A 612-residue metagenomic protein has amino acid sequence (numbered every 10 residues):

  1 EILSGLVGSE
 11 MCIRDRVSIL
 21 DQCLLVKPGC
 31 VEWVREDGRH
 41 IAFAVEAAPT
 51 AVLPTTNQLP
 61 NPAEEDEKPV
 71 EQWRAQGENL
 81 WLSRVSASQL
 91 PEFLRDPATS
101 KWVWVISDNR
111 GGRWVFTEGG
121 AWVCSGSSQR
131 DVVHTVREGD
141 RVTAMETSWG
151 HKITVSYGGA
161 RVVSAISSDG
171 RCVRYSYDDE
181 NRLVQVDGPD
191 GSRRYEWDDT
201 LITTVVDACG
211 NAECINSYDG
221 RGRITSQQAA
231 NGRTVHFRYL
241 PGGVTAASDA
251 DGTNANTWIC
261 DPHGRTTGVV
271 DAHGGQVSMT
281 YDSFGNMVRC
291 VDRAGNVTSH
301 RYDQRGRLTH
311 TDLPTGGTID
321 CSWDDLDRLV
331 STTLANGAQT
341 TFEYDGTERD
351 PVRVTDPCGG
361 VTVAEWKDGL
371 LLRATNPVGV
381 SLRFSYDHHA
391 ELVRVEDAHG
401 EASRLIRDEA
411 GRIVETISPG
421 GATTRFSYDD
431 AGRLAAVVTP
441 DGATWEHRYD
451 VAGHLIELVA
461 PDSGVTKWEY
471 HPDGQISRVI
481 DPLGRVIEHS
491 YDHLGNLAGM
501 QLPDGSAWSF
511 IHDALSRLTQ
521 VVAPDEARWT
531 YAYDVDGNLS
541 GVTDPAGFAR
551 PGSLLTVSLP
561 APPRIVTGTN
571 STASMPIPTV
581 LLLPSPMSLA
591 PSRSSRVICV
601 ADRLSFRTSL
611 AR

Functional and structural regions predicted by a protein language model:
E1-G8: Single conserved hydrophobic/aromatic residue that forms the stacking wall/gate of nucleotide- or nucleobase-binding
S9, I13-R612: Extended charged/polar low-complexity repeat regions
